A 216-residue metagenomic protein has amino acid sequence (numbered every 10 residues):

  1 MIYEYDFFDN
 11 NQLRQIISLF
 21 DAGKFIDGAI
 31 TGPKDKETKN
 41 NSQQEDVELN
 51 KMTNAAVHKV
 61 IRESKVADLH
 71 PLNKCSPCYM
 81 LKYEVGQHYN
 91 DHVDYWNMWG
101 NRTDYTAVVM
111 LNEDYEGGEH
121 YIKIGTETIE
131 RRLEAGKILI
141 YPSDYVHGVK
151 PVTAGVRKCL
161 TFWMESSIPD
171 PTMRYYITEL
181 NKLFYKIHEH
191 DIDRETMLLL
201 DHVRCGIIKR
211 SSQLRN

Functional and structural regions predicted by a protein language model:
M1-L72, P171, Y176-N216: Non-heme Fe(II)/2-oxoglutarate
R62-N181: Catalytic core of non-heme Fe(II) oxygenases with the double-stranded beta-helix
